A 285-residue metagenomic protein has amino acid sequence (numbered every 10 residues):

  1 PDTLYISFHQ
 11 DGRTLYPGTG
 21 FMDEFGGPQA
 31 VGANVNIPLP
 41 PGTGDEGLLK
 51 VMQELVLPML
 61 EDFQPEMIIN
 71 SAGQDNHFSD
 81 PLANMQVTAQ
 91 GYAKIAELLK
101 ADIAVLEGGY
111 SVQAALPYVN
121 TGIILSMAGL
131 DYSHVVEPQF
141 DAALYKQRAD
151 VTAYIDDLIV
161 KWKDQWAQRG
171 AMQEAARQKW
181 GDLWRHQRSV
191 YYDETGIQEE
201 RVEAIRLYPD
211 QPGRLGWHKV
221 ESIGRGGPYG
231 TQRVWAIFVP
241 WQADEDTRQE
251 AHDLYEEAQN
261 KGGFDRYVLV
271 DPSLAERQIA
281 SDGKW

Functional and structural regions predicted by a protein language model:
P1-N70, Q74-E97, L125, L215-W217: Conserved alpha-helical scaffold segments that buttress catalytic/binding sites
S79-E200, F264, D282: Metal-dependent de-N-acetylase/amidase catalytic core
T121, G226-W235, P240-Q242, K284: Basic, alpha-helical nucleic-acid-binding regions used in initiation and control of genome expression
V202-I205: Processing junctions and N-termini across compartments
Y208-Q211, W241-D244: Short cysteine-rich clusters marking metal-coordination/redox-active sites
R214-W217, D244-E250: Secreted/processed peptides and extracellular or luminal domains of membrane proteins
K219-R225, L254: Short cysteine/histidine-rich zinc-coordinating motifs and their immediately flanking basic loops
Q249-W285: Long mid-to-C-terminal assembly/interaction modules of large eukaryotic proteins
